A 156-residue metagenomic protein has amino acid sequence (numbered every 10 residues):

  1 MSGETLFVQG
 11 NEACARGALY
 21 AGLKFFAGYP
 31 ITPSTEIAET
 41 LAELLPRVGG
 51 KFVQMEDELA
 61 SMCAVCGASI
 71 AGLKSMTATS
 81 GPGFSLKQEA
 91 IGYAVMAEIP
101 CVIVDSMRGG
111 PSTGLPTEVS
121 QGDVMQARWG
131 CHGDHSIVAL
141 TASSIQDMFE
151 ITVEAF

Functional and structural regions predicted by a protein language model:
M1-S136, S144: Thiamine diphosphate
I137-F156: Structural signature of the thiamine diphosphate
